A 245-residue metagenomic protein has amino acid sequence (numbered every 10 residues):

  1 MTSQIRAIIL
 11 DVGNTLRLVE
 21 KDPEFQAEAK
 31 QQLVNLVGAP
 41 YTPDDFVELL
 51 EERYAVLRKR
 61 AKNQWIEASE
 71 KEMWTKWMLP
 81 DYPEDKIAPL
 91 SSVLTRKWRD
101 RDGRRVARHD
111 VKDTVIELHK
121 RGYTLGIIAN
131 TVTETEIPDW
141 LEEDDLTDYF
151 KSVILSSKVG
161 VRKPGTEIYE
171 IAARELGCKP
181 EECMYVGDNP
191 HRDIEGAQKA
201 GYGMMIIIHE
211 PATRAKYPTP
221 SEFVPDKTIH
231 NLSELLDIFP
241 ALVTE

Functional and structural regions predicted by a protein language model:
M1-I8, L18-E20, Y41-D44, K112 (+3 more regions): Asp-based, Mg2+/Mn2+-dependent phosphohydrolase catalytic module
T2-R121, E134: N-terminal helical cap/lid subdomain that shapes the substrate entry/recognition surface in HAD-like hydrolases
